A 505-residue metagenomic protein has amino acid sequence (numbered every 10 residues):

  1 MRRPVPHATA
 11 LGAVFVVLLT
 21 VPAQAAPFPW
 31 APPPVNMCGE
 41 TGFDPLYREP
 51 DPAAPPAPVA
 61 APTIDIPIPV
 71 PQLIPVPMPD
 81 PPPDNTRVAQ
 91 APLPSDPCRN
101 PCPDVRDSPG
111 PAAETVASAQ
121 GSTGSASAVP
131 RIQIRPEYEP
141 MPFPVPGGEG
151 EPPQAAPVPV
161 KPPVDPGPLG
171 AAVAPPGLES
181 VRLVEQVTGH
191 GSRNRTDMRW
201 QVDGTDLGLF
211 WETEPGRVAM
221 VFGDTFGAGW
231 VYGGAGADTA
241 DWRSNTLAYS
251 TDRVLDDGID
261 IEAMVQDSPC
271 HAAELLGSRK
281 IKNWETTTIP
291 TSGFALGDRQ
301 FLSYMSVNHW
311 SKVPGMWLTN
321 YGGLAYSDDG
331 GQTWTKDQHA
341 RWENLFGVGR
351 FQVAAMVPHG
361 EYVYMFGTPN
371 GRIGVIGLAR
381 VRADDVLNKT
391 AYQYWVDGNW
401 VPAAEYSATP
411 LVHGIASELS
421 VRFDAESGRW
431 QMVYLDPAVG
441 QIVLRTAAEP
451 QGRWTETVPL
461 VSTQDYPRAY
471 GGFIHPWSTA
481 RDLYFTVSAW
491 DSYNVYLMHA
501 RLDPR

Functional and structural regions predicted by a protein language model:
M1-P27: Secretory targeting and sorting signals
P27, R199-W200, Q451-S478: Conserved blade-ending motifs and adjacent loop-strand segments that build the rim/top face of beta-propeller domains
P27-T291, A295-L296, M305: N-terminal regions that are enriched for targeting/export leaders and immediately downstream pro/stem segments
A174-D197, Q266-R279, D329-G347, K389-V412 (+1 more regions): Blade-edge beta-strand/turn elements of extracellular beta-propeller and related beta-sheet repeat scaffolds
D206-G208, T286-T291, N344-A355, A416-S420 (+1 more regions): Repeated scaffold domains used in trafficking and secretory/extracellular systems, primarily beta-propellers
W211, R217-V231, I289-G315, V353-G371 (+5 more regions): Hydrophobic core segments of beta-strands in well-ordered, beta-rich domains
G233-D257, M316-Q332, G377-D384, L444-P450 (+1 more regions): Beta-propeller blade signature
G472-R505: Blade-level signature of beta-propeller repeat domains, shared across WD40, Kelch, NHL, RCC1 and BNR/Asp-box propellers
